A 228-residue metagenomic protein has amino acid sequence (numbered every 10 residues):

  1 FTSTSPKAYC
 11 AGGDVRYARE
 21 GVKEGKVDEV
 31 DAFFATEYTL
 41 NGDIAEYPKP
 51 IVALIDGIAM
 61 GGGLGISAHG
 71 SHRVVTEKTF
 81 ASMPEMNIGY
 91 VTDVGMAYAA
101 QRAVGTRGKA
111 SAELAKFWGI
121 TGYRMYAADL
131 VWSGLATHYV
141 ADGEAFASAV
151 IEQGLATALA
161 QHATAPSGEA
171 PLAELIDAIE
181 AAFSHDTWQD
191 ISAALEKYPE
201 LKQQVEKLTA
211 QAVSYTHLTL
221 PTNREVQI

Functional and structural regions predicted by a protein language model:
F1, D14, L130, T137 (+1 more regions): Terminal peptide-recognition signature
S3-T39, G89: Glycine- (often His-adjacent) and acidic-residue-rich active-site loop that binds/positions the CoA thioester
T4-K7, K23-D28, A103-L114, E144-A145 (+3 more regions): Intrinsically disordered, low-complexity coil segments
K7, K78-F80, N223: A short, glycine- and basic residue-enriched loop/turn that sits immediately adjacent to a domain's principal
V27-F34, Y38-I55, A59-A181: Conserved catalytic cores of soluble enzyme domains, especially glycine-rich substrate-binding beta-alpha loops
A156-Y215: Helix-loop elements that line ligand-binding/catalytic pockets
T216-T222: Conserved small/polar residues in nucleotide/adenosyl-binding loops
V226-I228: Hydrophobic alpha-helical segments, chiefly the membrane-spanning helices and signal/signal-anchor peptides
